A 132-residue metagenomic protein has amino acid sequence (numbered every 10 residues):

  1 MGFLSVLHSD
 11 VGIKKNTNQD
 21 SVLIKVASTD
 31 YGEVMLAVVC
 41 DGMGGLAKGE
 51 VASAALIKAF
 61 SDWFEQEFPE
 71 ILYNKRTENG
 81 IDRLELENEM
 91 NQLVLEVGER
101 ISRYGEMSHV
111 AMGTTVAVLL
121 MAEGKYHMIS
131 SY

Functional and structural regions predicted by a protein language model:
M1-Y132: PP2C/PPM-type serine/threonine phosphatase catalytic domain
